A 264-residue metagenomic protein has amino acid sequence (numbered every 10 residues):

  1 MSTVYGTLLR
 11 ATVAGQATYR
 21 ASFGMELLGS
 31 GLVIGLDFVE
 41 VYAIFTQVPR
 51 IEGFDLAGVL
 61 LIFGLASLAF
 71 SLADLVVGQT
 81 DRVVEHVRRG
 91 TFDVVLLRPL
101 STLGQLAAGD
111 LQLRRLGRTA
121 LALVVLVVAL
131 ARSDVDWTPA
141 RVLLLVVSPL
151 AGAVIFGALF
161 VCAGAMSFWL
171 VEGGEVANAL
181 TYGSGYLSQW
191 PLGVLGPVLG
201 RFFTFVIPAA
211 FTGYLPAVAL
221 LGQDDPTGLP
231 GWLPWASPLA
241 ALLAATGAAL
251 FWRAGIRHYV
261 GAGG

Functional and structural regions predicted by a protein language model:
M1-G264: Hydrophobic transmembrane alpha-helices and immediately adjacent juxtamembrane helices of multi-pass inner-membrane
